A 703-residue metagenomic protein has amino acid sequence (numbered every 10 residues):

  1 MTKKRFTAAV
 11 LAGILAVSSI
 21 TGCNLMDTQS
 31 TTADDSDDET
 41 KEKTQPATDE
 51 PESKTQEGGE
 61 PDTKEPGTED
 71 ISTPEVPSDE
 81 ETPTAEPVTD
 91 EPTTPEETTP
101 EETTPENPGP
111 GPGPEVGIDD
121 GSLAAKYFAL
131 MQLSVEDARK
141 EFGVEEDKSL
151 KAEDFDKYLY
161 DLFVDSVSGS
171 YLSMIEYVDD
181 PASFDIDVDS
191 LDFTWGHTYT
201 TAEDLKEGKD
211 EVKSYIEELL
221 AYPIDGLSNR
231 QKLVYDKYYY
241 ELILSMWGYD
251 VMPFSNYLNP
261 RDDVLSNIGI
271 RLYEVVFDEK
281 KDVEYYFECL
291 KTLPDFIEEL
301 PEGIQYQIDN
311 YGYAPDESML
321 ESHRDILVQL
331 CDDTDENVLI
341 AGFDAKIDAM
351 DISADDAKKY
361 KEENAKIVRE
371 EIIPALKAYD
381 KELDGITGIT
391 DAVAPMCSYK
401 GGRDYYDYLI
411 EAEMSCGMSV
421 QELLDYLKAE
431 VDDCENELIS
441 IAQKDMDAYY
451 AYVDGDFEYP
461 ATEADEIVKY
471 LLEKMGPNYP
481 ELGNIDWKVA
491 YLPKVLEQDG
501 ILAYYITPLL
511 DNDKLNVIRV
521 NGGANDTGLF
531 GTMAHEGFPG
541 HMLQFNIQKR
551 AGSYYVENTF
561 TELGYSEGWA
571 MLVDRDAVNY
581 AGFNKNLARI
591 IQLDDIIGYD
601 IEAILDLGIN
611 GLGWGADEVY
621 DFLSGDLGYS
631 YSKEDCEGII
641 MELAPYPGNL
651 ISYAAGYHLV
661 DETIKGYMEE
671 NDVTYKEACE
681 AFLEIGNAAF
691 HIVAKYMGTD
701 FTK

Functional and structural regions predicted by a protein language model:
M1-V10: Bacterial Sec-dependent N-terminal signal peptides
V10-A12, Q548: Enrichment for repetitive, rod-forming helical segments
S18-G22: C-terminal motif of bacterial Sec signal peptides marking the signal peptidase cleavage site
L25-G117: Intrinsically disordered, low-complexity repeat and linker tracts
G111-K703: N-terminal maturation segment of proteins
